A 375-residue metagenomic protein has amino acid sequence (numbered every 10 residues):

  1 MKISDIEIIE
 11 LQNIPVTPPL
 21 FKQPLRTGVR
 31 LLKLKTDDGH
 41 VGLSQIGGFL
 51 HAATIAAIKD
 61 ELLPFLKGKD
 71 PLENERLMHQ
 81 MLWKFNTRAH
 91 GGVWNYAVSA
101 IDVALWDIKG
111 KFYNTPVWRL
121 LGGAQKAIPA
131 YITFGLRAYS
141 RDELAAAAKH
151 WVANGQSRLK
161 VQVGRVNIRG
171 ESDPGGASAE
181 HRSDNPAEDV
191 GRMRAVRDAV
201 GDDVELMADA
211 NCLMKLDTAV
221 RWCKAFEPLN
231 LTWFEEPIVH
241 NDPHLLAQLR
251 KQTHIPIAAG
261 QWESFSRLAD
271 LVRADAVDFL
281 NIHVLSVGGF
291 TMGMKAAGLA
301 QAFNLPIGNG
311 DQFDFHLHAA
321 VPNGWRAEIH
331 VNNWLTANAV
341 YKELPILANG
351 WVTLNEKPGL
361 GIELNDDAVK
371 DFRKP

Functional and structural regions predicted by a protein language model:
M1-L43, G47, N338-Y341: Structured beta-strand/loop patches that form or line metal/cofactor-binding pockets in enzymes
I3, G39, L62, I101 (+7 more regions): Conserved, mostly hydrophobic/aromatic
L20-L25, A153, L335, P358: Short Gly/Pro-enriched turn/cap motifs at secondary-structure boundaries
K35-F112: Metal- or metallocofactor-binding catalytic centers and their adjacent structured scaffolds across diverse enzyme
V98, D102-R137: Glycine-rich, aromatic-flanked loop segments that form ligand/cofactor-binding clefts across common enzyme folds
A127-A247, Q252: Metal-dependent enolase-superfamily TIM-barrel catalytic cores that perform enediolate-based chemistry
K224, N230, V239-W351: Shared catalytic-loop signature of beta/alpha-barrel
V340-P375: C-terminal extensions of enzymes
